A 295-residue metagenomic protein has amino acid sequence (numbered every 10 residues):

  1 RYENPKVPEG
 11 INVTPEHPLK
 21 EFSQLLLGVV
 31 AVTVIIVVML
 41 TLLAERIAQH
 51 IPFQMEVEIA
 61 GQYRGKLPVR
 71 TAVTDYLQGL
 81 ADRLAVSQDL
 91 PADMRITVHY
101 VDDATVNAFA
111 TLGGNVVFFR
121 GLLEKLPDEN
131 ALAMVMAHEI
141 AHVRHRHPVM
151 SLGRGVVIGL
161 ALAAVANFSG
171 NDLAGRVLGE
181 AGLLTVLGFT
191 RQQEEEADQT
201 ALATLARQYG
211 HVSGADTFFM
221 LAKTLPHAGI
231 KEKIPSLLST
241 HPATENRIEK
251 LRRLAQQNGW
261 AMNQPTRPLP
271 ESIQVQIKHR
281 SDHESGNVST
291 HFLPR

Functional and structural regions predicted by a protein language model:
Y2-R295: A Zn2+-metalloprotease active-site environment signal
